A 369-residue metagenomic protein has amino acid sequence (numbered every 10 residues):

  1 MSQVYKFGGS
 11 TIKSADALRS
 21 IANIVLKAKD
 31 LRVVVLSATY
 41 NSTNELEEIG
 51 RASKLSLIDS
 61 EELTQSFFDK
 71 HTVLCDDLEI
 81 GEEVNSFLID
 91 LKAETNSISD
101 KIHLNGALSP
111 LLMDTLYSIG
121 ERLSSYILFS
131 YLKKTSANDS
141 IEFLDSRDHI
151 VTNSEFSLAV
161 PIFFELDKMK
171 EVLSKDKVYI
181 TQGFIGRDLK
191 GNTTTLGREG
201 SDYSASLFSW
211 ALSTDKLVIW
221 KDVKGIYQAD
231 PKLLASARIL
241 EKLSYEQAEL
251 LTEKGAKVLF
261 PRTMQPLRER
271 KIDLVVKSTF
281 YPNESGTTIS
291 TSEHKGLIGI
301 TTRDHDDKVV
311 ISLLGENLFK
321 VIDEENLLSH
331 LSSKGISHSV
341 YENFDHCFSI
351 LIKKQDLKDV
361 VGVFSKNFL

Functional and structural regions predicted by a protein language model:
M1-L250, A256-L259, M264, Y341-E342 (+1 more regions): Nucleotide/pyrophosphate-binding catalytic subdomain
E199, G255, L314-L318: A structural micro-motif recognizing beta-strand termini and the immediately following turn/loop segments
F260, V275, G296: Feature 3881 marks metal-assisted phosphotransfer/nuclease machinery and their flanking interaction elements
L267: Acidic-aromatic/histidine active-site loop/patch
I272-S278, N283-S285: Anionic-ligand-binding alpha/beta catalytic cores of soluble enzymes and soluble regulatory domains that recognize
S285-L369: A conserved regulatory-domain signal marking ACT and ACT-like small-molecule sensing domains and adjacent regulatory
